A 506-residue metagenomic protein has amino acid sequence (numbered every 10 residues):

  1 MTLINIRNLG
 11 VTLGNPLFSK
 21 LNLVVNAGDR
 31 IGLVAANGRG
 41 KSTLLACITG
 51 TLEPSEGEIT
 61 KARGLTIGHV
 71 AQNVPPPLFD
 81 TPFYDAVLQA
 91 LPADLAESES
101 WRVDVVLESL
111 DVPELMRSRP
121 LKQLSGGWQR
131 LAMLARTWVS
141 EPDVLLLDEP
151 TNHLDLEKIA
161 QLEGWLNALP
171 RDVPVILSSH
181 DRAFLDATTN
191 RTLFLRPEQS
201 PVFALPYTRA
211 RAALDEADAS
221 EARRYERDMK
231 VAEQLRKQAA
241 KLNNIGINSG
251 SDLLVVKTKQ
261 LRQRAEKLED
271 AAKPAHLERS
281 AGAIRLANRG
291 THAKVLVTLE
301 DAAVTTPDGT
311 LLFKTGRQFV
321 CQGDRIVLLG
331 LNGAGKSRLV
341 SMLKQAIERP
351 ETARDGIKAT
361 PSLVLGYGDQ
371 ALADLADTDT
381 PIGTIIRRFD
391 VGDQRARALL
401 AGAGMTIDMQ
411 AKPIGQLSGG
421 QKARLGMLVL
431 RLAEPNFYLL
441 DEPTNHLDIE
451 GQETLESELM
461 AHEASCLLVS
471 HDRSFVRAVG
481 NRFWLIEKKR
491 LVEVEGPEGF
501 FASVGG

Functional and structural regions predicted by a protein language model:
M1-E221, T291-G506: ABC ATP-binding cassette signature C-motif
L3, L95-A96, A213-K314: Flexible nucleotide-interacting loop at or near the entrance of a catalytic core
